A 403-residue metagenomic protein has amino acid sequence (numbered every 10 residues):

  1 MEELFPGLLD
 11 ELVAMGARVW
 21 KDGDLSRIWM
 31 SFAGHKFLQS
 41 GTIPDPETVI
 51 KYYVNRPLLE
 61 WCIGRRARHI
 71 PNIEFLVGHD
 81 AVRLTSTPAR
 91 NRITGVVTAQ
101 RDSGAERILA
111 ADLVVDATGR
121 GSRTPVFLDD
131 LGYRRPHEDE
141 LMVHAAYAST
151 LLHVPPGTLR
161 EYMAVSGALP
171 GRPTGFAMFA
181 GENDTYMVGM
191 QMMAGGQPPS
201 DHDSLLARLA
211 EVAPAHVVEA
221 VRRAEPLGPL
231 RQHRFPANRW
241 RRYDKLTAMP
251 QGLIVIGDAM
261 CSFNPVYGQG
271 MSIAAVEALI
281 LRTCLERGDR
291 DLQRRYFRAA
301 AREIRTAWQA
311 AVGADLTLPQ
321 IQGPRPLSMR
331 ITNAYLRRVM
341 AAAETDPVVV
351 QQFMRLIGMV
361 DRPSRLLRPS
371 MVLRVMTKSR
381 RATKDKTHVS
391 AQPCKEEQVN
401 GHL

Functional and structural regions predicted by a protein language model:
M1-F32: N-terminal FAD cofactor-binding segment of flavoenzymes
G34-R56, I93-G95, Q191-M193: Helix-loop-beta segment of a Rossmann-like dinucleotide-binding subdomain
P46-R65, A117, R123, P199-S200: Short beta-strand to alpha-helix junction loop
L59, G270-E277, I331, Y335: Catalytic-loop motifs flanking and including active-site residues across diverse enzymes
H69-P214: Predominantly flavin-linked oxidoreductase catalytic cores and closely associated redox partners
D184, G196-E303, A307: FAD/FMN-dependent oxidoreductases across multiple families
R282-L403: C-terminal helical "tail/cap" subdomain of flavin- and related membrane-associated enzymes
